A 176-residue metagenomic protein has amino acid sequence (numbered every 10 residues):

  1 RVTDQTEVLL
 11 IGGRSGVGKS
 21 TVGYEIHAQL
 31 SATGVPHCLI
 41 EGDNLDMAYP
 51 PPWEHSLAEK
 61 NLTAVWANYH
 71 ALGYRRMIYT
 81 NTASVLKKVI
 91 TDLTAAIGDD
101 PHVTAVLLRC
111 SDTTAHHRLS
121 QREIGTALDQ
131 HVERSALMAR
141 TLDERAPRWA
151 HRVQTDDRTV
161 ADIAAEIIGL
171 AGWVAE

Functional and structural regions predicted by a protein language model:
R1-T6: Phosphate-binding P-loop
I11: Hydrophobic anchor at the beta1->P-loop junction of P-loop NTPases
G16: Walker A (P-loop) phosphate-binding loop of P-loop NTPases
K19: Conserved lysine of the Walker
G23-A67: Conserved substrate/cofactor phosphate-moiety recognition/catalytic segment in nucleotide-dependent phosphotransferases
L57-D100: Glycine-rich phosphate-binding loop used to anchor ATP phosphates in small-molecule kinases, encompassing both
D99-S120, V153: Conserved phosphate-donor/acceptor-positioning beta-strand/loop module used by diverse small-molecule
I124-E166, W173-E176: Small-molecule kinase domains that catalyze NTP-dependent phosphoryl transfer to phosphate-bearing small molecules
